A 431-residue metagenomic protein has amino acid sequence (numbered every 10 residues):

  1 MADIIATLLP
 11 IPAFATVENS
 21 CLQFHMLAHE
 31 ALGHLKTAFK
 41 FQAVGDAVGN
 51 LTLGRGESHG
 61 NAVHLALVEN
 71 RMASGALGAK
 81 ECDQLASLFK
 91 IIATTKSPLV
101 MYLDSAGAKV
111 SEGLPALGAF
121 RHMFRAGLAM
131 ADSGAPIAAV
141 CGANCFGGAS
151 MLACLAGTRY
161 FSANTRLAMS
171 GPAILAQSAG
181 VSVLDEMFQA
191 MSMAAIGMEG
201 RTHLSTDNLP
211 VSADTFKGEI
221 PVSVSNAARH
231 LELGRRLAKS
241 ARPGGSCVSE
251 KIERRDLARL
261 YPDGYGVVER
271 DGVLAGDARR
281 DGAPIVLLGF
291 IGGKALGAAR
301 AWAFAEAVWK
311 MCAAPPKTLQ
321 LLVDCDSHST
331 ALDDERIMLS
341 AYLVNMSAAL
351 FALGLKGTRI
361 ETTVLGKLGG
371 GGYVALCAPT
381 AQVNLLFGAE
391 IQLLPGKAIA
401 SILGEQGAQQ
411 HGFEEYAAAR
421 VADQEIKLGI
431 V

Functional and structural regions predicted by a protein language model:
M1-A62, E69, K217-K294: Intrinsically disordered, low-complexity segments enriched in small/flexible residues
G45-N50, G75-K90, A295-A307: Glycine-rich anion/phosphate-binding loops
G56-E69, D83-V110, A283-F290, A303-L332: A structural preference for short, pocket-lining loop segments at secondary-structure junctions
A73-K80, S111-P115, K294-A299, D333-S340: Flexible beta-alpha connector loops of hexameric P-loop NTPases
L88-I92, G127, V224-A227, Y261 (+2 more regions): Hydrophobic, Leu/Ile/Phe/Ala-enriched alpha-helical segments that form helix-helix packing faces
A106-E232, S327-V431: Conserved catalytic cores of soluble enzyme domains, especially glycine-rich substrate-binding beta-alpha loops
A129-D132, F290-A295, A301-P316, A349-L355: A structural preference for long, well-packed, hydrophobic secondary-structure segments
